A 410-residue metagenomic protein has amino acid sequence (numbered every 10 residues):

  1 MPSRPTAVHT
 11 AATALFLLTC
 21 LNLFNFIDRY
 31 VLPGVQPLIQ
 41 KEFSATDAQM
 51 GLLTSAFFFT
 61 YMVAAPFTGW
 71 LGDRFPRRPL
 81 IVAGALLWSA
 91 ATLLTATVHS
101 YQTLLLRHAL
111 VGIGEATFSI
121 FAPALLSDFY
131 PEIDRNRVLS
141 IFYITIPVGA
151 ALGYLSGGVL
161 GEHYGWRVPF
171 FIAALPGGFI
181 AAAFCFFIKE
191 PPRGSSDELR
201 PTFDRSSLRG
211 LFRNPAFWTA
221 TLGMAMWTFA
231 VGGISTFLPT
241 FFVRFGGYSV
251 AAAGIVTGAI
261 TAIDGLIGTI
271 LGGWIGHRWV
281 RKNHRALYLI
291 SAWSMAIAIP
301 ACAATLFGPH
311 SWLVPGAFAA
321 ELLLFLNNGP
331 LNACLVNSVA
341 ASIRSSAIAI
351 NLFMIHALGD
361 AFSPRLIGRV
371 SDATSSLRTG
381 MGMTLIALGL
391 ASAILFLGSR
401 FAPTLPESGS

Functional and structural regions predicted by a protein language model:
P2-A7, P191-T221, F245: Juxtamembrane intracellular "pre-TM" segments in multi-pass secondary transporters
L32-P33, P215-I270, L324-N328, N332 (+1 more regions): Extracytoplasmic gate region of multi-pass secondary transporters
S44, P76, T97-T103, G114 (+2 more regions): Helix-breaking motifs and short loop linkers at transmembrane-helix boundaries and internal kinks in secondary membrane
V63-H99: Conserved MFS/SLC helix-loop-helix module at the cytosolic interface between two early adjacent transmembrane helices
P79-L93, L287-C302: Structural signature of the two symmetry-related core transmembrane helices
L87, A91-L94, Q102-L110, W312-A319: Paired small-residue
R107-P147: Cytoplasmic helix-loop-helix junction between adjacent transmembrane helices in 12-TM secondary transporters
F142-F186: Helix-loop-helix hairpin linking two adjacent transmembrane segments in secondary transporters
